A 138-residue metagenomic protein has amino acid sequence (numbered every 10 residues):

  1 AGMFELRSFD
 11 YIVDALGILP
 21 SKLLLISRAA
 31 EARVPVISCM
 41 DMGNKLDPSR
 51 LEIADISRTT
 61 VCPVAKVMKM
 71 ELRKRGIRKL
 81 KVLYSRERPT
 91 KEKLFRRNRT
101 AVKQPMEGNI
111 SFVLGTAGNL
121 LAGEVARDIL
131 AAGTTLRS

Functional and structural regions predicted by a protein language model:
A1-F4: S-adenosyl-L-methionine
R7-S8, S21, T60-A65, K69-S138: Glycine-rich phosphate/adenylate-binding loop
Y11-I56: ADP-ribose/adenylate-binding Rossmann-like module
